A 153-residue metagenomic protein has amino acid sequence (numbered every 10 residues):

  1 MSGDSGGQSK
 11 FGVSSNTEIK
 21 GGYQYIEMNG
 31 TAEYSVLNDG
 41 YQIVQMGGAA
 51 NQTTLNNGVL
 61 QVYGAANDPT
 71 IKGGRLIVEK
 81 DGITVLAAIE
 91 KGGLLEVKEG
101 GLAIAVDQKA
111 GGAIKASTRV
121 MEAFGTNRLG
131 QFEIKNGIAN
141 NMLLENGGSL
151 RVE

Functional and structural regions predicted by a protein language model:
D4-G7, G12-S15, G22-Q24, M28-E33 (+12 more regions): The right-handed parallel beta-helix/beta-solenoid scaffold, focusing on the short coil/turn and N-cap positions
